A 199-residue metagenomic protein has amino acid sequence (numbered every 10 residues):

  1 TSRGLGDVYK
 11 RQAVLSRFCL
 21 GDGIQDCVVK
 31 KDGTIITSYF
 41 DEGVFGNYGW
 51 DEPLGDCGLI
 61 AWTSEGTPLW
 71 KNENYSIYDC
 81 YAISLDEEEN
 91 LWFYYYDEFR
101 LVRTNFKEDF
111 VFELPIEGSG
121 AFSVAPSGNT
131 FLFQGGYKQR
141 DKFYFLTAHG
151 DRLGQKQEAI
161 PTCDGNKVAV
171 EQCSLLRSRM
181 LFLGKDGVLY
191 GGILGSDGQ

Functional and structural regions predicted by a protein language model:
T1-Y9: Single conserved hydrophobic/aromatic residue that forms the stacking wall/gate of nucleotide- or nucleobase-binding
D7, C57-I60, R100-V102: A short loop-to-beta-strand structural motif that recurs across blades of beta-propeller domains
A13-C19, T67-E73, E108-L114, Q155-C163: A short beta-strand motif characteristic of beta-propeller blades
L20-K30, S76-S84, I116-N129, C163-S178: Repeated scaffold domains used in trafficking and secretory/extracellular systems, primarily beta-propellers
G33-F40, E89-Y95, G128-G136, Q172-K185: Short beta-strand elements that form the blades of beta-propeller/WD-repeat-like and other beta-sheet-rich scaffold
T37-D56: Short, conserved, GDST-rich strand-edge loop motifs in beta-rich repeat architectures
D41-G46, E98-R100, Y137-R140, V188: Short glycine/acidic-enriched loop and turn motifs that connect beta-strands
L114-E158: Loop/turn-rich, solvent-exposed surfaces of beta-rich toroidal or solenoidal domains
